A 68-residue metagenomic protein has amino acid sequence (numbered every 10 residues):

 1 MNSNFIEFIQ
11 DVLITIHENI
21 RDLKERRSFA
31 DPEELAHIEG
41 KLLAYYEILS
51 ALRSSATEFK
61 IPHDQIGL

Functional and structural regions predicted by a protein language model:
M1, I66-L68: Short intrinsically disordered terminal tails
M1-A30: N-terminal acidic leader/helix
P32-Q65: Short, charge-rich amphipathic interface segments used for partner binding and complex assembly
